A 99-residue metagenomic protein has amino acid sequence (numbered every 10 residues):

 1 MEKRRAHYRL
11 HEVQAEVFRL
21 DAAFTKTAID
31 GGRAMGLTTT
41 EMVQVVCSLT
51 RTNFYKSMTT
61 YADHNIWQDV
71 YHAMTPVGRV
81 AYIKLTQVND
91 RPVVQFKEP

Functional and structural regions predicted by a protein language model:
M1-R5: Intrinsically disordered, low-complexity and often Lys/Arg-enriched segments
Y8-N65: Compact soluble domain cores
S57-Y82: Long, compositionally biased
V80-P99: Enriched for short, Lys/Arg-rich terminal
